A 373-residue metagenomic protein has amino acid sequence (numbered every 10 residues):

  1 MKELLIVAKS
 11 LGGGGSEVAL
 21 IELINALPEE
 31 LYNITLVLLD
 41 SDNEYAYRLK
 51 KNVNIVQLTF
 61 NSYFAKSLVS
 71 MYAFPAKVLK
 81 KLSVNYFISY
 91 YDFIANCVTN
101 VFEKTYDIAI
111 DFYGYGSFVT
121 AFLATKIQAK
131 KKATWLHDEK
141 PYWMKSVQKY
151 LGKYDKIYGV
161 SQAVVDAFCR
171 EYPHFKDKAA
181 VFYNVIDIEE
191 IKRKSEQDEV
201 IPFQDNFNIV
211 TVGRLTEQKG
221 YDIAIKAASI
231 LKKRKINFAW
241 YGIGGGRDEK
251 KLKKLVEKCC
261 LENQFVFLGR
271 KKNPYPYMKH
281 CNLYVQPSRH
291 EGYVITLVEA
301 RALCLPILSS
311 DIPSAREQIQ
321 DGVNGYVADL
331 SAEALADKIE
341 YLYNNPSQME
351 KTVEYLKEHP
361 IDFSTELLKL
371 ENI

Functional and structural regions predicted by a protein language model:
E17-E22, F207-I230, R247-K253: A conserved mid-protein helix/loop that constitutes part of the nucleotide-sugar donor-binding site
A163, V185: Carbohydrate-associated surface elements
K253-G269: Nucleotide-activated donor-binding/catalytic signature segment of Leloir-type glycosyltransferases, i.e., the conserved
R270, R289: Aromatic "clamp/platform" in nucleotide-sugar-dependent glycosyltransferases that forms part of the donor/acceptor
V298-E299, I312-G322, Y326-V327: Short acidic/histidine- and often glycine-rich active-site loop of Leloir-type glycosyltransferases that engages
P306-S309: Short hydrophobic beta-strand element within catalytic cores of glycosyltransferases and related nucleotide-activated
D321-G322, Y326-A332, Y341-P346: Conserved acidic donor-binding segment of nucleotide-sugar-dependent glycosyltransferases
A334, Y341, S347-D362: A short, well-ordered alpha-helix in the C-terminal region of glycosyltransferases
